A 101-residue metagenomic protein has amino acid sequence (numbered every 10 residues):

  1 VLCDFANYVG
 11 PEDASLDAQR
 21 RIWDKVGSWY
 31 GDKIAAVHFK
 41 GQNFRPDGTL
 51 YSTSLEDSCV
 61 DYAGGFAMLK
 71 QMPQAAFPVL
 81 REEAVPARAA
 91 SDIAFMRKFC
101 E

Functional and structural regions predicted by a protein language model:
L2-E101: Histidine-acidic metal/acid-base catalytic patches
